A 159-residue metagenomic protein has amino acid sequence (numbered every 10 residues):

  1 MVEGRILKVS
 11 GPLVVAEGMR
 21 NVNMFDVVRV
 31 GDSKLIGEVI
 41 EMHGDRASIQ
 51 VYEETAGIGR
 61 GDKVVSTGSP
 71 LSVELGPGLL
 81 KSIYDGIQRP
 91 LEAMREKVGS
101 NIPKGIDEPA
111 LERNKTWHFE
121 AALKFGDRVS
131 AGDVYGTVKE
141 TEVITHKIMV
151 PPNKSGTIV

Functional and structural regions predicted by a protein language model:
M1-V159: Peripheral, non-AAA+ core regions of ATP-driven protein-machinery
